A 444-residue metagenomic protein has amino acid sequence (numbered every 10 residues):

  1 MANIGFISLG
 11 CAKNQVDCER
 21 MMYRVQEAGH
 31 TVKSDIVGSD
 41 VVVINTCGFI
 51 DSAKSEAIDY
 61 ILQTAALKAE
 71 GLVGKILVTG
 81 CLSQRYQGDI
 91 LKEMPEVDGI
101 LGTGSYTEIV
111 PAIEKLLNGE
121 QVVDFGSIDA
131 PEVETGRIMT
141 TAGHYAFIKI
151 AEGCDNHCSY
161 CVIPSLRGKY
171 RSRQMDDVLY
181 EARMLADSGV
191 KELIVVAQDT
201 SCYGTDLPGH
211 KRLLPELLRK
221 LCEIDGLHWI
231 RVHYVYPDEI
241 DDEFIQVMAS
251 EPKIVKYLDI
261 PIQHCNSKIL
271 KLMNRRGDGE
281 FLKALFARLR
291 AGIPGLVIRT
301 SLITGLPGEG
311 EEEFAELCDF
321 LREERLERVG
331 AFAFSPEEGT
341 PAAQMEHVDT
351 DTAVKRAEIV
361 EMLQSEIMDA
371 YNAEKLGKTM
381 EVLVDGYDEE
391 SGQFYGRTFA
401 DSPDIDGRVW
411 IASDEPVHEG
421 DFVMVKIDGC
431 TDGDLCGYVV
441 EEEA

Functional and structural regions predicted by a protein language model:
M1-Y203, E243, I254, L258 (+8 more regions): Proteins enriched for Cys/Gly/acidic motifs involved in redox and nucleic-acid/cofactor modification
I4, V41-V42, A146, L193 (+7 more regions): Conserved beta-strand core positions
L9, C81, I128, G153 (+8 more regions): Generic beta-structure capping elements
G48-F49, R167-G168, L207-H210, K271-G277 (+1 more regions): Short glycine-enriched, charge-decorated loop/helix-capping segments at active-site entrances that position
I76-G80, R85, I90, D187-E312 (+1 more regions): Conserved SAM/AdoMet-binding glycine-rich loop
V178, V195, V232, I260 (+6 more regions): Conserved, mostly hydrophobic/aromatic
P336, Q344-A444: Terminal RNA-binding accessory module
